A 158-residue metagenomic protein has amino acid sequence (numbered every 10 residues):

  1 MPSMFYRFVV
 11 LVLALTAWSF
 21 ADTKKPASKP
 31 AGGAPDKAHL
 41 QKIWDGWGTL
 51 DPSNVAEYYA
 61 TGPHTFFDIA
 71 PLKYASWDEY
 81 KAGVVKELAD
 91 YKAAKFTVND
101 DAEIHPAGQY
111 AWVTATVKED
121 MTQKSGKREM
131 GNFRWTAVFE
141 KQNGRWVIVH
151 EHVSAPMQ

Functional and structural regions predicted by a protein language model:
M1-R7: Positively charged n-region of N-terminal signal peptides that target proteins for export
R7-A17: Bacterial N-terminal signal peptides
F20-T61: Short, low-complexity N-terminal intrinsically disordered segments enriched in polar/charged residues
A34, P52-A107, E129-M130: A solvent-exposed, acidic/Ser-Thr-rich amphipathic alpha-helical stretch
Y59-A60, V117-E119, H152-A155: Short beta-strand segments enriched in hydrophobic/aromatic residues within well-folded beta-rich domains
G108-E119: A short hydrophobic beta-strand element
E119-Q123, F139: Beta-strand elements of well-folded, non-transmembrane domains
N132-M157: Short beta-strand edge/turn micro-motifs at domain boundaries
